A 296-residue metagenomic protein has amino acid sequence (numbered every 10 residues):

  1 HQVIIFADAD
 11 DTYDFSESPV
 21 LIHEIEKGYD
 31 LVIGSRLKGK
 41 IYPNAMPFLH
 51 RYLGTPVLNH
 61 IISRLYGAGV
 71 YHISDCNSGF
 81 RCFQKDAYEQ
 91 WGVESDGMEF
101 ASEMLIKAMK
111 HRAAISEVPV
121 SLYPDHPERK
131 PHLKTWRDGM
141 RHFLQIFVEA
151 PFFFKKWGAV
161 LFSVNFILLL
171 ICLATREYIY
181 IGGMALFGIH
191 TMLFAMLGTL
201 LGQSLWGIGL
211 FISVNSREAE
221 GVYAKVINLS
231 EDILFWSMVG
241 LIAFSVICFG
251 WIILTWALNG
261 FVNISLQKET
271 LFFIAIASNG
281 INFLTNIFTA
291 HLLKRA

Functional and structural regions predicted by a protein language model:
H1-T12: Short beta-strand-to-loop acidic/aromatic patch adjacent to the donor-nucleotide binding site
Q2, I73-D75, A185-T191: Glycine-rich, flexible loop segments associated with nucleotide phosphate handling
V3, F15-M98, D125-L133, R137-F143: Acceptor/aglycone-binding surface of glycosyltransferases and processive sugar-polymer synthases
A7, S35, S121: Conserved residues at the C-terminal ends of beta-strands
D8, G28, R112: Conserved functional loop/turn residues at catalytic and ligand-binding sites
V93-A296: Hydrophobic helical membrane-anchoring modules
